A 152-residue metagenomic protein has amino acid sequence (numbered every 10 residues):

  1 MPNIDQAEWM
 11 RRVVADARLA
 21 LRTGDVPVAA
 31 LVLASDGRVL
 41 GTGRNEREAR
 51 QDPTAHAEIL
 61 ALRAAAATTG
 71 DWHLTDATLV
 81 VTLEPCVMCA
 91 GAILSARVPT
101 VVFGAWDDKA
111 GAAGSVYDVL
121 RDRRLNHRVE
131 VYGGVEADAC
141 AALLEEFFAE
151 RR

Functional and structural regions predicted by a protein language model:
M1-T23, V39, M88-R152: Zinc-dependent deaminase
V13, A17-A20, A30, G41 (+2 more regions): Small-residue (primarily alanine) positions within well-ordered alpha-helices, especially packing/interaction faces
V28-G37: Short beta-strand scaffold segments in enzyme catalytic cores
G41-R47: Short beta->alpha transition motifs characteristic of CBS
R47, V81, A105: Residues that line or immediately flank small-molecule/substrate-binding pockets and catalytic motifs
A49-L60: A short, polar/charged loop-to-alpha-helix boundary motif
I59-W72: Short, charged low-complexity linear segments at domain edges
D71-L83: Immediate flanking context of iron-sulfur cluster ligation sites
